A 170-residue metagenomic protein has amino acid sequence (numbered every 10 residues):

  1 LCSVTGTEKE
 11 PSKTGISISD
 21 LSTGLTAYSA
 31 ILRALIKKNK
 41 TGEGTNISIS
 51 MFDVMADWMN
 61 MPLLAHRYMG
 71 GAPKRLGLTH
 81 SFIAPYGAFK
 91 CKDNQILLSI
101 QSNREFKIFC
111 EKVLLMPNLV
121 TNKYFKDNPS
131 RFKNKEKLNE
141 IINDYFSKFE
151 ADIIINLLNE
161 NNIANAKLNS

Functional and structural regions predicted by a protein language model:
L1-I96, I100, I108: Active-site-adjacent "lid/gating" segments in soluble enzymes
P85-K167: Aromatic-enriched alpha-helical interface/lid elements that frame and gate functional surfaces
